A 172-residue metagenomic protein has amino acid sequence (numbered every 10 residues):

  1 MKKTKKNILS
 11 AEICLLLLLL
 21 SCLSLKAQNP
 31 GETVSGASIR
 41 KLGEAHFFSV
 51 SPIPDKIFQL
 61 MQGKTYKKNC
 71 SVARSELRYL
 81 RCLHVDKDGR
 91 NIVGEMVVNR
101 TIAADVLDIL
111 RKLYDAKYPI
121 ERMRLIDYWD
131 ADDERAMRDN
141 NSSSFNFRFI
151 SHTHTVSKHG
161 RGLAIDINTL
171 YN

Functional and structural regions predicted by a protein language model:
K2-I13: Bacterial N-terminal signal peptides that target proteins for export
E12-C22: Bacterial N-terminal signal peptides
L18, S71-A73, V156-K158: Sterically constrained small-residue positions within well-ordered secondary structures of folded domains
K26, L170-N172: Short, intrinsically disordered, charge-balanced linker/junction segments flanking boundaries in proteins
Q28-V85: N-terminal module-boundary/linker segments of secreted carbohydrate-active enzymes
Q62-K68, I92-N99, V106, F149-T153: N-terminal post-signal-peptidase region of extra-cytosolic proteins
V72-M137: Active-site acidic/histidine clusters and adjacent loop/turn architecture that either coordinate catalytic ions
I120-E121, R135-L170: Mid-length scaffold segments of soluble, non-membrane domains
